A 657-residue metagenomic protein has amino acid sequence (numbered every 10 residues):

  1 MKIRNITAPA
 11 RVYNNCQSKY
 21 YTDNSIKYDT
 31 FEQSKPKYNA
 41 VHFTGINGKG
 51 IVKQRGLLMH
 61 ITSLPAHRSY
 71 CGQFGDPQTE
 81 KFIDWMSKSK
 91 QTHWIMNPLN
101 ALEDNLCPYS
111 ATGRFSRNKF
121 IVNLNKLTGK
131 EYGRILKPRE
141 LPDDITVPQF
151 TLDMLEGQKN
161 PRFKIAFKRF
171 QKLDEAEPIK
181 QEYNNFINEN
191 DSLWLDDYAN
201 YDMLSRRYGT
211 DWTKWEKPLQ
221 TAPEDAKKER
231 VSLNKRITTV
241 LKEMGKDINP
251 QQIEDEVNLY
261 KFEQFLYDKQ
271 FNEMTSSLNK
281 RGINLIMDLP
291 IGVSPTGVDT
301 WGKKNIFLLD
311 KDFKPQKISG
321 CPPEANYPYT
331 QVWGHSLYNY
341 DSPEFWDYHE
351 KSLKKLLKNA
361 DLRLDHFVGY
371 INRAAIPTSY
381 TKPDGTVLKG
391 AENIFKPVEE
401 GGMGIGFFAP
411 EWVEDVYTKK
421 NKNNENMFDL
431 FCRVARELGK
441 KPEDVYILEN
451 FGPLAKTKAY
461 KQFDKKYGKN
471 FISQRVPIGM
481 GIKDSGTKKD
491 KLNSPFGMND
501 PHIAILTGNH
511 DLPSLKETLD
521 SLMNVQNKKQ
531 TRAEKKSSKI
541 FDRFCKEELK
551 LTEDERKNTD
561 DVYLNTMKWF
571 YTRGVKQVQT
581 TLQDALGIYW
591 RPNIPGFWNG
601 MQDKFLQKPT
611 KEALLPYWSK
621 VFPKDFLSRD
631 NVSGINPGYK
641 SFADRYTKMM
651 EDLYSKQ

Functional and structural regions predicted by a protein language model:
M1-T44: Non-Sec secretion/translocation targeting segments of pathogen effectors
G45-Q54, L58-H60, H67-Y70, N105-Q264 (+5 more regions): Alpha-amylase-like alpha-glycosidases and glucanotransferases acting on alpha-linked glucans and related
G50, P77-L102, K358-N359: Catalytic domains of carbohydrate-active enzymes, especially glycoside hydrolases
H60-K81, W85: N-terminal catalytic cores of NTP/NDP-binding nucleotidyl/phosphoryl-transfer enzymes
N97, N284-I286, P290, D361-F367: Outer-envelope exported proteins of Gram-negative bacteria
Y260-S294: Conserved, well-ordered alpha-helix/loop/beta-strand core segments that scaffold catalytic motifs
L586-R629: Low-complexity, glycine/alanine/valine/leucine- and proline-rich hydrophobic stretches
K611, L615, V632-Y654: C-terminal accessory segments of extracellular proteins
